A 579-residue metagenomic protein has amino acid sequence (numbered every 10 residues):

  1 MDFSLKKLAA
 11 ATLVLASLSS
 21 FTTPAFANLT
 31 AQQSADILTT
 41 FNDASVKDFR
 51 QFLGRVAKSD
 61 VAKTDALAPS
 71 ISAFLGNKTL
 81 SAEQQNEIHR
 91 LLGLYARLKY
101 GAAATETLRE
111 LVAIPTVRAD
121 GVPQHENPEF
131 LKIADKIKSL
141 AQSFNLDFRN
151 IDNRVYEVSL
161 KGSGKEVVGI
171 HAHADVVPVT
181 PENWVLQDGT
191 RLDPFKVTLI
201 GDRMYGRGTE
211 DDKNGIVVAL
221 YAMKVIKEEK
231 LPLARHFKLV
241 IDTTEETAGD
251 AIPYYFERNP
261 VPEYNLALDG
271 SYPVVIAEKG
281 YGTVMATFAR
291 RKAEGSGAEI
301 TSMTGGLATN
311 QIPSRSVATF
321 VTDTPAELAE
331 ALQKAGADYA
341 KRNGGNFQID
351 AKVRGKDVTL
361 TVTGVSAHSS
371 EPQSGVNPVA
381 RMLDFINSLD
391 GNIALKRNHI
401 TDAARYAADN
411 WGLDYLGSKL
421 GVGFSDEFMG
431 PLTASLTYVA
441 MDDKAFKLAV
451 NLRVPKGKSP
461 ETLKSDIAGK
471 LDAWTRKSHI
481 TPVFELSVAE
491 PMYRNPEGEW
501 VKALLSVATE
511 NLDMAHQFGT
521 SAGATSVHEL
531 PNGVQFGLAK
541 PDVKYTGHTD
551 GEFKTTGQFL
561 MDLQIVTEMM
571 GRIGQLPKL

Functional and structural regions predicted by a protein language model:
M1-A27: Gram-negative bacterial Sec-dependent N-terminal signal peptides
N28-N42, T361, D442-K444, R453 (+2 more regions): Zn-dependent metallopeptidase/amidohydrolase metal-coordination segment
N28-Y205, L233: Acidic/His- and Gly-rich active-site-bordering loop/insert found across diverse amide/peptide-bond hydrolases
I170, T198-T247, V284-K292, S316-E327 (+4 more regions): Alpha-helical metal-binding/catalytic segments enriched in His/Glu/Asp
D212-R291, Q333, D414-E427: Acidic/histidine-rich catalytic neighborhood of metal-dependent amide-processing enzymes
I276-T304, T309-V362, S369-T433, T437 (+1 more regions): Acidic-enriched catalytic cores of C-N bond-cleaving enzymes acting on peptides and small amides
T401-A408, T437, N451-K456, T481-V501 (+1 more regions): A short beta-alpha structural unit
M441-K464: C-terminal catalytic subdomain
